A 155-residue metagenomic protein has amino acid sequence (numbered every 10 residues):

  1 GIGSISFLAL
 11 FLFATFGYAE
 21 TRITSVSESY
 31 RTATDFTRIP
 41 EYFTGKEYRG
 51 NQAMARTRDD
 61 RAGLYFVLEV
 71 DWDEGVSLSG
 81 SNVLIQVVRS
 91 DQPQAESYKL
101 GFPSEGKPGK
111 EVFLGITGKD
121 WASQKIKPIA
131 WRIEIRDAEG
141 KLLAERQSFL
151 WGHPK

Functional and structural regions predicted by a protein language model:
G3-T15: Bacterial N-terminal signal peptides
A19-E41: A eukaryote-biased signal for short, well-structured alpha-helical docking elements
I39-G80, G109-I116: Contiguous beta-strand segments within globular domains
S77-Y98, I133-I135: Extended low-complexity, serine/threonine- and proline-enriched intrinsically disordered segments
A95-K107, F149-L150: Solvent-exposed serine/threonine-rich low-complexity stretches and specific carbohydrate-binding patches
P103-P128: Short, solvent-exposed, Trp/other aromatic-anchored flexible loops in extracytoplasmic proteins
K127-L142: Internal, hydrophobic beta-strand segments that form the core of beta-sheet-rich folds
K141-K155: Short beta-strand elements
